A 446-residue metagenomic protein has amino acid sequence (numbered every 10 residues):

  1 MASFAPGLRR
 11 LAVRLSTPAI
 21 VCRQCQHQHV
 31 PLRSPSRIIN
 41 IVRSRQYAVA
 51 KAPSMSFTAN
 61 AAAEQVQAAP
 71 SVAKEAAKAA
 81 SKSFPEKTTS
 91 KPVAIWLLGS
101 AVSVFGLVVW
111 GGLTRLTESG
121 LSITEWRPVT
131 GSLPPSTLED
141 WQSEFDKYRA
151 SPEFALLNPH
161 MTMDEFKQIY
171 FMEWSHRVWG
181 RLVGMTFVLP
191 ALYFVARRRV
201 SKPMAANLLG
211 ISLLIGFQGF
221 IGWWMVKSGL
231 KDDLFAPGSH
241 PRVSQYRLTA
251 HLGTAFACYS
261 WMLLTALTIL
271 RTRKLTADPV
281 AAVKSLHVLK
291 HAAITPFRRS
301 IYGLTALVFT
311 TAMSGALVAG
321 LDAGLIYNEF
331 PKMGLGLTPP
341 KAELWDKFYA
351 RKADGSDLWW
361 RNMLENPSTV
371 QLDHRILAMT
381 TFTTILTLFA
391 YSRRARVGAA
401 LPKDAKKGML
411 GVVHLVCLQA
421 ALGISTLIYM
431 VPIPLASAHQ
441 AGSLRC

Functional and structural regions predicted by a protein language model:
A2-F4, T17-V21, C25: Eukaryotic Ser/Thr/Pro-rich intrinsically disordered, low-complexity regulatory regions
A2-R14, V30-C446: Polytopic transmembrane helical bundles with strong interfacial aromatic enrichment
